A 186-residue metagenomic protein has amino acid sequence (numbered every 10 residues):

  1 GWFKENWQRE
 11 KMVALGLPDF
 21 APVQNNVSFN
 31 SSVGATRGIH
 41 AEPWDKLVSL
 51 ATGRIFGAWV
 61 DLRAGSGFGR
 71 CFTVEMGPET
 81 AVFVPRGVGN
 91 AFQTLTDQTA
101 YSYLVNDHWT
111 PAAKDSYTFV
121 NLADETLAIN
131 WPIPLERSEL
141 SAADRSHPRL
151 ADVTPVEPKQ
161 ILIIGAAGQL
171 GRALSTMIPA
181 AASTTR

Functional and structural regions predicted by a protein language model:
G1-M76, T96-A100, D107-P158: Non-catalytic, conserved peripheral segments adjacent to functional cores
H40, N90, Q169: Histidine-centered active-site/metal-ligand motif
M76-T96: Conserved SET/PR-domain catalytic core that frames the SAM/AdoMet-binding pocket
L104, I164-G165, T184: Short hydrophobic segments within beta-strands
Q160-P179: N-terminal Rossmann NAD(P)H-binding glycine-rich loop of SDR-like oxidoreductase domains
P179-R186: Adenosine-cofactor binding site in Rossmann-like domains, unifying the SAM/SAH pocket of S-adenosylmethionine-dependent
